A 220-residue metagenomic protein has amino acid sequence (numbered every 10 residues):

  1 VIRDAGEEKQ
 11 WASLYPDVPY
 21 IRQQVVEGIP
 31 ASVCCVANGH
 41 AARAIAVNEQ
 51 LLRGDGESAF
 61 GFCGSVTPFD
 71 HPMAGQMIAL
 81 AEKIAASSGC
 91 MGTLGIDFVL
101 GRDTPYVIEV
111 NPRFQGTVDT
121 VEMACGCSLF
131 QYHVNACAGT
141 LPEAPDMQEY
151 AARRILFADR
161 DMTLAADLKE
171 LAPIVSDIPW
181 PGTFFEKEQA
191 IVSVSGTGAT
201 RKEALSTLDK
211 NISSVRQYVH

Functional and structural regions predicted by a protein language model:
V1-E7, T200: Alpha-helix N-cap recognition
P16, E27-A31, G89-L94, Y150: Short, basic and Ser/Thr-rich N-terminal targeting/leader segments
Q24-K83, S87, N111-N135, P145-D146: ATP-dependent carboxylate/phosphate-activation module, predominantly the ATP-grasp catalytic core and closely related
S32-C34, G95-V99, F184: Short, surface-exposed charged micro-motifs
A37-A42, L100-T104, A158-R160, A199: Short acidic-glycine loop/turn motifs at beta-strand connectors
C90-R102, P145: A short glycine-rich, hydrophobically flanked beta-strand micro-motif that places a catalytic Asp/Glu for divalent metal
Q131-H220: Peripheral (often C-terminal) accessory segments that flank ATP-dependent C-N-forming ligase machineries
